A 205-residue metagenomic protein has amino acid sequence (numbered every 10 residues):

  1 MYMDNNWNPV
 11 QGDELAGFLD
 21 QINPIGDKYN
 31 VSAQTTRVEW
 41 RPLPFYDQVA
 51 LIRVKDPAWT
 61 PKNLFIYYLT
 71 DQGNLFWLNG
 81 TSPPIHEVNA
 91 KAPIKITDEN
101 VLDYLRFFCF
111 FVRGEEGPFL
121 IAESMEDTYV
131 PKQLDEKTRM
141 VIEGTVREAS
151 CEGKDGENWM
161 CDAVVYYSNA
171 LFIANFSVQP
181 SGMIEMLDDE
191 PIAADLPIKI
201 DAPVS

Functional and structural regions predicted by a protein language model:
M1-G144: Extended, low-hydrophobicity segments enriched in charged/polar residues
E39-R41, F45-Y46, E152-D155, Y166: Eukaryotic scaffold repeat domains enriched in small/polar residues
E143-T145, P203-V204: Long, low-complexity intrinsically disordered regions enriched in Ser/Thr, Asp/Glu, Pro/Gly
E148-A149: Repeated scaffold domains used in trafficking and secretory/extracellular systems, primarily beta-propellers
K154-S205: C-terminal, beta-strand-rich globular interaction domains
